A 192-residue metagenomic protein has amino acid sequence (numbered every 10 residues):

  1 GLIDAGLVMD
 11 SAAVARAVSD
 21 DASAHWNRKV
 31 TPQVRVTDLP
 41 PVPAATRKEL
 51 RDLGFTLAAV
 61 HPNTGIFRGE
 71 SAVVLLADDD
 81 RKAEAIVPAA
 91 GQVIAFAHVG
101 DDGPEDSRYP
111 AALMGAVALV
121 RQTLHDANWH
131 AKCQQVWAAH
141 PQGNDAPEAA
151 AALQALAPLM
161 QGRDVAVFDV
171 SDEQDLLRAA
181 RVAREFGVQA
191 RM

Functional and structural regions predicted by a protein language model:
G1-T64: Metal-associated gating/positioning segment near the N- to mid-region
V36-D38, V170, M192: Residue-level marker of alpha-helix boundaries and capping positions
P43-Q189: Polyanionic/metal-chelating signatures
